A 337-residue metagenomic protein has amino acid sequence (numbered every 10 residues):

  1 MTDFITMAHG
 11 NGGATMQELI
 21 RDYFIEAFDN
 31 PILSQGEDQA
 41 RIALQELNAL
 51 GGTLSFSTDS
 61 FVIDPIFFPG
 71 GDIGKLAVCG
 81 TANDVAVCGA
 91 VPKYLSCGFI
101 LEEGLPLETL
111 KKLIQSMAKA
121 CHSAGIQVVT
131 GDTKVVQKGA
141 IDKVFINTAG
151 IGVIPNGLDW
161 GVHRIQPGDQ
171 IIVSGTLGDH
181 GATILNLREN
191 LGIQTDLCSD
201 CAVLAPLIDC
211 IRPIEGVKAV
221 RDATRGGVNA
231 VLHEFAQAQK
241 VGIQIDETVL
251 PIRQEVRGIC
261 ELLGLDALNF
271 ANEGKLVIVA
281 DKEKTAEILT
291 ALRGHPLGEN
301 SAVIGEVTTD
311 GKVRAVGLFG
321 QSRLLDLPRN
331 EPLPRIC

Functional and structural regions predicted by a protein language model:
M1-Y23, L325-L333: N-terminal amphipathic/basic leader segments beginning at the initiator methionine
T6, A14-V173, D179: Glycine-rich phosphate/pyrophosphate-binding loop regions near the starts of catalytic domains
I32-S34, I42-L50, C121-H122, Q137-K143 (+8 more regions): Solvent-exposed alpha-helices and their adjacent loops that cap or buttress functional pockets in soluble metabolic
T81, M117, L232, V256 (+1 more regions): Aromatic/hydrophobic pocket-lining residues that form π-stacking "cages" and hydrophobic walls in ligand
E102-G104, L197-N272: Active-site-proximal betaalpha loop/short-helix elements that scaffold phosphoryl/nucleotidyl transfer chemistry
D159-D209: Short, acidic (Asp/Glu-rich) active-site segment that either coordinates a divalent metal cofactor
A280-A286: Helix N-cap motif at beta-to-alpha junctions
G294-C337: Acidic, Ser/Thr/Pro-rich beta/coil linker or hinge segments at domain junctions
